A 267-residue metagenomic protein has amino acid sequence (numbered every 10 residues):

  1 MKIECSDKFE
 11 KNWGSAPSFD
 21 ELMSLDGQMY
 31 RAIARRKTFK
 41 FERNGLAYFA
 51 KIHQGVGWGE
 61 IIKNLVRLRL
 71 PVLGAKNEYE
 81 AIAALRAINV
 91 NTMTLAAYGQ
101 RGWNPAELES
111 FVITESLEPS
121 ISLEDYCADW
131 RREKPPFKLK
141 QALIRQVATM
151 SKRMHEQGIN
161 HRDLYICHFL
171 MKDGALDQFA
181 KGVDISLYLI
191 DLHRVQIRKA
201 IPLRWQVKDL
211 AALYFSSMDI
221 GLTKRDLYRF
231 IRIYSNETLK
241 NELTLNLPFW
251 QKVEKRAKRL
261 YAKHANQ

Functional and structural regions predicted by a protein language model:
M1-S18, F41: N-terminal presequences and immediately downstream first alpha-helices
A16-L123, K152, E156-Q157, K255-K258 (+1 more regions): Conserved ATP-binding subdomain of kinase catalytic cores across diverse folds
G59-R67, D129-K134, D191, V207-A211: Short glycine/proline- and charge-enriched loop/turn segments that cap or connect secondary-structure elements
N77, Q146, D209: Charged catalytic carboxylate motif
A81-A84, I88-T92, L123-R162, C167: Conserved kinase catalytic-core helix
W103-L108, A175-I185: Short, solvent-exposed loop/turn segments that connect beta-strands within catalytic domains and beta-strand-rich
L164, H168-L176: Hydrophobic residue at the +6 position relative to the catalytic HRD Asp in the kinase catalytic loop
D184-K258: C-lobe/activation-segment region of protein kinase-like
